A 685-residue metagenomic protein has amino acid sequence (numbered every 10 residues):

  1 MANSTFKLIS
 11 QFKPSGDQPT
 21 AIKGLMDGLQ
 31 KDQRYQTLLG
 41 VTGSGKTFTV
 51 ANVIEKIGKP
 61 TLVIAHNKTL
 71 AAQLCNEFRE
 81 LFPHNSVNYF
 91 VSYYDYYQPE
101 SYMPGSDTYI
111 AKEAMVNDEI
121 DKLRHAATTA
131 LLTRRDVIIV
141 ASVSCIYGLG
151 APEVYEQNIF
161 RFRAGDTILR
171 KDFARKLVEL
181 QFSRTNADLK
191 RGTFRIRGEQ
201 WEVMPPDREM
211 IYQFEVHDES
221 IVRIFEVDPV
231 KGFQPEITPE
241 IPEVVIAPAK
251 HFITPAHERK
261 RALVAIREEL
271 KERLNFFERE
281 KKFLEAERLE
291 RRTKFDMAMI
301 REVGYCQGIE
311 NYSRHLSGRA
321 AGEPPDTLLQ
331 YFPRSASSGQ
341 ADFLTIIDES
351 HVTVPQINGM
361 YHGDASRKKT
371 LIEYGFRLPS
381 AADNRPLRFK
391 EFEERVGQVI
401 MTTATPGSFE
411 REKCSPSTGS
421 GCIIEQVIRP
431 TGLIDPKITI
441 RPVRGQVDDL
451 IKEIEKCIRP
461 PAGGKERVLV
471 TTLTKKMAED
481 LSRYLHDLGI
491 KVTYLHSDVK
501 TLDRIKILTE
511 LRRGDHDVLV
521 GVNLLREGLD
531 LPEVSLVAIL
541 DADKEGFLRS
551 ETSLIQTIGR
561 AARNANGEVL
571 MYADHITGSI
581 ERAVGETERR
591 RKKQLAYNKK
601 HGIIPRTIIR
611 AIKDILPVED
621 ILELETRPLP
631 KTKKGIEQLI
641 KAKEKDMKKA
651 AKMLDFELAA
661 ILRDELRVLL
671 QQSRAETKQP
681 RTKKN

Functional and structural regions predicted by a protein language model:
M1-D614, T632, K649: ASCE RecA-like P-loop NTPase motor cores that couple ATP hydrolysis to mechanical translocation on nucleic acids
M1-S4, S420, A596, H601-K649 (+2 more regions): Acidic, low-complexity intrinsically disordered tails
